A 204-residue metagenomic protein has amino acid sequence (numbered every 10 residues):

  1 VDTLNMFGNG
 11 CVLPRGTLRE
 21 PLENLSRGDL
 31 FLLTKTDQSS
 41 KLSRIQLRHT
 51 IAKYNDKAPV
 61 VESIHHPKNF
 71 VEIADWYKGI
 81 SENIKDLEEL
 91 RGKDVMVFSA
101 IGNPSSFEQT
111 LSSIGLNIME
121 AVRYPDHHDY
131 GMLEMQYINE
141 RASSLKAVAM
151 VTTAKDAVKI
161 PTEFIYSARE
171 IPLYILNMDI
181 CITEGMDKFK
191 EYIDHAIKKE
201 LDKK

Functional and structural regions predicted by a protein language model:
V1, S63, V122, L176-N177: Hydrophobic residues at beta-strand termini and immediately following loops that shape nucleotide-binding pockets
V1-E62, N69-E72: Phosphate/Mg2+-binding loops and adjacent switch elements in nucleotide/diphosphate-handling enzyme cores
G28, S63, A100, M150: Residue-level signal for inorganic ion chemistry
K35-N55, S106-E108, S112-I114, H128-L145 (+1 more regions): GTPase G-domain guanine-specificity segment
H66-F70, P125-H128, R169-K199: Short, flexible loop segments at boundaries between secondary-structure elements
K68-S81: Acidic anion/phosphate-binding donor-loop and adjacent secondary structure in glycosyltransferase catalytic cores
I73, K85-M132, H195: Redox- and metal-dependent alpha/beta enzyme cores, enriched for Fe-S-associated oxidoreductases and cofactor-handling
G92, L145-V148: Short, high-confidence coil segments that cap the C-terminus of an alpha-helix and link into the following beta-strand
